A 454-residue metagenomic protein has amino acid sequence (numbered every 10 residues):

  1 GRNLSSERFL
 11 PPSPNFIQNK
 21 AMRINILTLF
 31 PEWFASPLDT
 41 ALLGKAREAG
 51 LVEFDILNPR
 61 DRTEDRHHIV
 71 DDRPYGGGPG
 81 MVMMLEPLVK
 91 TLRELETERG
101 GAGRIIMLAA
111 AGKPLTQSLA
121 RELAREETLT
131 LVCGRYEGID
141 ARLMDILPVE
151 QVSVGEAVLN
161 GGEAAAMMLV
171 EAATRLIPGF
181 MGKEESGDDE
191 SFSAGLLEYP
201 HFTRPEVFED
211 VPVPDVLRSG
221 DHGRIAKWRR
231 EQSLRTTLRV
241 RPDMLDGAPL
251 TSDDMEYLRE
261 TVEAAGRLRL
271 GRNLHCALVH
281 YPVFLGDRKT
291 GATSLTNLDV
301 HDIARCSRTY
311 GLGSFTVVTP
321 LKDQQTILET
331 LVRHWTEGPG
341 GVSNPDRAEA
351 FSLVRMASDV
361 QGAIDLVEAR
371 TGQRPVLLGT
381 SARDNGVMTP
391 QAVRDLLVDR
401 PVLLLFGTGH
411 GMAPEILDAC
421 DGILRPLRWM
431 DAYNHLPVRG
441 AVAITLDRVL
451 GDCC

Functional and structural regions predicted by a protein language model:
G1-S5, F9-P11: Intrinsically disordered, low-complexity segments enriched in serine/proline and basic residues
N15-Q18: Short, positively charged and aromatic/hydrophobic N-terminal segments
A21-R99, G103-I106, M167-M168, R175 (+2 more regions): RNA substrate-binding interface of SAM-dependent RNA methyltransferases
M22, H201-C276, Y281, G286 (+1 more regions): SAM-dependent methyltransferases
F30, G134, G407: Active-site glycine-centered loops adjacent to acidic/histidine catalytic or metal-binding residues that shape
R93-V154, V354-D399: Internal catalytic-core helix/loop-beta-alpha segment that presents or stabilizes conserved functional determinants
I139, L143-G187, H410-C454: Structured adenosyl-cofactor binding patch, chiefly the S-adenosyl-L-methionine
A164, L176-V216, C453-C454: Internal, active-site/partner-interface "lid" segment
